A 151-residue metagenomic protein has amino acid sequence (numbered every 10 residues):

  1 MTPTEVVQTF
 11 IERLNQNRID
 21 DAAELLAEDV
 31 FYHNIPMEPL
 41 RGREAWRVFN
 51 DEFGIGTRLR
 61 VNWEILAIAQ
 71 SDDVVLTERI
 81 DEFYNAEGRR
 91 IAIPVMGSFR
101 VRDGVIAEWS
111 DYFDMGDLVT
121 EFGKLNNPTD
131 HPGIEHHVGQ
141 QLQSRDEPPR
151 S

Functional and structural regions predicted by a protein language model:
M1-R13, R102-S110, M115-S151: Terminal "cap-and-tail" regions of soluble proteins that handle hydrophobic small molecules
I19-D73: A solvent-exposed, acidic/Ser-Thr-rich amphipathic alpha-helical stretch
N50, W63-I68, I80-D81, P94-F99: Hydrophobic/aromatic beta-strand elements that line small-molecule binding cavities or substrate pockets in beta-rich
G56-R58, F83-R90: Short, cysteine-centered beta-strand-loop-beta hairpins and adjacent loop/turn segments enriched in charged/polar
I68-V74, R100-A107: A short, structured loop/turn motif at beta-sheet edges
V75-F83: Short, well-ordered beta-strand segments in beta-rich or mixed alpha/beta enzyme and ligand-binding folds
